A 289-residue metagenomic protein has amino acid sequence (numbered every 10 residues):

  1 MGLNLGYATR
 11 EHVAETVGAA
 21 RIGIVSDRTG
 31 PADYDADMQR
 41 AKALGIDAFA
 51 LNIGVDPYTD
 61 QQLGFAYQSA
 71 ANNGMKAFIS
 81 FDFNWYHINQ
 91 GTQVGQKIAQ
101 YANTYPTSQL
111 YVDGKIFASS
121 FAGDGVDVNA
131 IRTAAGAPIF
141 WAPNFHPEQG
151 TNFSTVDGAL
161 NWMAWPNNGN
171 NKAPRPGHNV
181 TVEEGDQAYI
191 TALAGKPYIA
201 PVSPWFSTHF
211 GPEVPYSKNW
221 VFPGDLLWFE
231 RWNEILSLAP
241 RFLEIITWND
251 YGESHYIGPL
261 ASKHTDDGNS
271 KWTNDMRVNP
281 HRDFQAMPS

Functional and structural regions predicted by a protein language model:
M1-S289: Glycan-processing catalytic domains of CAZymes
